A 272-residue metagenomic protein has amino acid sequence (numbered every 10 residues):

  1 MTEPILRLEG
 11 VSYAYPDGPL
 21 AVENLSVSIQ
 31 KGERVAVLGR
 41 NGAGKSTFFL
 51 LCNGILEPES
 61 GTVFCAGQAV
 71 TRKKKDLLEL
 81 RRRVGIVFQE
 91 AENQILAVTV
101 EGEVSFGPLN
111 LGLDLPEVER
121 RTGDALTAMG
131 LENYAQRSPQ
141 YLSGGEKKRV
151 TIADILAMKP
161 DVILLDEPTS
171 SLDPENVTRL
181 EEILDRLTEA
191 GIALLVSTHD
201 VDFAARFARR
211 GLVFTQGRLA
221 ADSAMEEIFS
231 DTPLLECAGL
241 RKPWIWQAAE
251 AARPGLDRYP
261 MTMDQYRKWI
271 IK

Functional and structural regions predicted by a protein language model:
T2-I5, S12-N24, K73-D76: A short, flexible loop at the N-terminus of ABC-type nucleotide-binding domains that lies
N53: Helix-to-loop junction immediately C-terminal to a conserved catalytic motif
G61-R72, L80: Conserved ABC transporter NBD signature motif
P116-Y134: Conserved ABC ATPase "signature" region
S138-L142, E146: Conserved ABC ATPase signature
I163-D166: Catalytic Walker B motif of ABC-type/P-loop ATPase nucleotide-binding domains
T198-H199: H-loop/switch region of ABC-family ATPase nucleotide-binding domains
